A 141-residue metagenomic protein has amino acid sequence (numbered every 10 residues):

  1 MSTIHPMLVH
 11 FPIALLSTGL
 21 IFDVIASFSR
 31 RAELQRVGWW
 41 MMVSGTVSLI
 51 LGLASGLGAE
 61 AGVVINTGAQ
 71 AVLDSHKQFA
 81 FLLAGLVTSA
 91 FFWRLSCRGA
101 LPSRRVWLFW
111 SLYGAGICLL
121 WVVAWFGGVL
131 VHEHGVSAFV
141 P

Functional and structural regions predicted by a protein language model:
M1-P141: Polytopic transmembrane helical bundles with strong interfacial aromatic enrichment
